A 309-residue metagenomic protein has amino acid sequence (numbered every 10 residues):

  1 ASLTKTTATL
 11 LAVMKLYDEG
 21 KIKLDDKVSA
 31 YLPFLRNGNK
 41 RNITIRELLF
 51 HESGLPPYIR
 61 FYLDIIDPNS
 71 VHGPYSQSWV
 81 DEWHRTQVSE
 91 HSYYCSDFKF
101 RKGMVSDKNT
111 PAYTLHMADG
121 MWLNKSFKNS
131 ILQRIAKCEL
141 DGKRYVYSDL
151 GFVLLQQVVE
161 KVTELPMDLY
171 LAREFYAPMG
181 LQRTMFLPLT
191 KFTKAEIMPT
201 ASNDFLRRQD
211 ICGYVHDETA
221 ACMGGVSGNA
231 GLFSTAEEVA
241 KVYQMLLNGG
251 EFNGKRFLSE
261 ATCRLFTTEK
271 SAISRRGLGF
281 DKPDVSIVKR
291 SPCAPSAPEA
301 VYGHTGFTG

Functional and structural regions predicted by a protein language model:
A1-D25, F152-E160, V239-V242, L246: Active-site SXXK
S2, D149, H304: Conserved strand-loop elements at the edges of beta-sheets that form or border functional pockets
A12-Y17, L32, L49-P56: Generic hydrophobic/packing signal
E19-G20, T163, M179, T305: Residues at alpha-helix termini
L24-G38, M179: Short, glycine/proline-biased beta-turn/loop segments that scaffold the active-site neighborhood
K40-A300: Short, surface-exposed loop or secondary-structure junction motifs that flank catalytic or metal-binding residues
S274, G306-T308: Short acidic/glycine-enriched loop/turn segments that link adjacent beta-strands
V301, T308-G309: Short, surface-exposed beta-strand/loop micro-motifs that present aromatic residues
